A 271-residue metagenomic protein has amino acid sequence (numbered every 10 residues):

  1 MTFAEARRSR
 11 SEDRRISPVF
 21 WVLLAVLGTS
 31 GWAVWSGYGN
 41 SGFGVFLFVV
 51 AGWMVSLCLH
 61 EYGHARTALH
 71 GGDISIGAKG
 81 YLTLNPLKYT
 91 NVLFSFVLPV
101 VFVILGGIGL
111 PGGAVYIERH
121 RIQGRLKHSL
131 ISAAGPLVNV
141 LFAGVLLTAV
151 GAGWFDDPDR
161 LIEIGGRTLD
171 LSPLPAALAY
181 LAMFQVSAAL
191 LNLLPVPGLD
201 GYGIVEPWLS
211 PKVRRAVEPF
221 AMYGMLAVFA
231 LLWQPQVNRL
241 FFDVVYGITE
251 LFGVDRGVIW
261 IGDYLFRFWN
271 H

Functional and structural regions predicted by a protein language model:
M1-H271: Hydrophobic transmembrane alpha-helices and their immediate loop junctions in multi-pass integral membrane proteins
